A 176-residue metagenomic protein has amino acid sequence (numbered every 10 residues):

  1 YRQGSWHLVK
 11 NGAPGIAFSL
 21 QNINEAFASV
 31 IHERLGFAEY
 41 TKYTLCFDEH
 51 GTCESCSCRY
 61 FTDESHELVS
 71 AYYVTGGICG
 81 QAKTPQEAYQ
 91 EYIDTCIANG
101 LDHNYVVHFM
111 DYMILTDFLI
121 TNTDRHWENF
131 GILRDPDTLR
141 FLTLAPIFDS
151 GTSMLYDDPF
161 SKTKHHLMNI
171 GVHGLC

Functional and structural regions predicted by a protein language model:
Y1-C79: Conserved ATP-binding subdomain of kinase catalytic cores across diverse folds
A13-G15, T152-L155, N169: Short beta-strand-loop-alpha-helix junction that forms the active-site gateway of nucleic-acid-processing nucleases
A38, P85-E87, V172-L175: Short, surface-exposed, polar/charged, turn-prone segments marking secondary-structure boundaries
T52, F130, D135, K164-M168: Solvent-exposed, non-transmembrane amphipathic alpha-helical segments
C58-I114: ATP-dependent phospho-/nucleotidyl transfer catalytic cores
E67-P85, R134-F141, M154-K164: Short, surface-exposed, charge-dense and proline/glycine-enriched linear segments
Q90-P159: Conserved kinase catalytic-core segment
S161-C176: A conserved mid-domain beta-alpha-beta active-site/ligand-binding segment of alpha/beta enzyme cores
